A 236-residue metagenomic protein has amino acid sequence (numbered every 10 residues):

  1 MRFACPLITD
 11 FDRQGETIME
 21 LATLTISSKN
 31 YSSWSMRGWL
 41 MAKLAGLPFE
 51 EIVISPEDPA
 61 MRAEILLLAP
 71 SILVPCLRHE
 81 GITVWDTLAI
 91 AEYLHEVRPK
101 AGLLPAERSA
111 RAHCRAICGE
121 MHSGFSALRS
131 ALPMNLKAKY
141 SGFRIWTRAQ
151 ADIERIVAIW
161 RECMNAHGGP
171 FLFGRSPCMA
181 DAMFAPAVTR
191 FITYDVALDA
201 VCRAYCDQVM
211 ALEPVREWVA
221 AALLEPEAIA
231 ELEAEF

Functional and structural regions predicted by a protein language model:
D12-I145: GST-like domain detector, emphasizing the conserved glutathione-binding G-site in the N-terminal thioredoxin-like
S55-D58, Y205, L223: Conserved beta-strand edge residues that scaffold enzyme active sites
H95, A187-V188, V219: Active-site-flanking alpha-helical
M121, F125-E213: GST-like fold's C-terminal all-alpha helical module
A222-F236: Acidic/histidine-enriched, glycine/proline-rich intrinsically disordered or flexible terminal extensions
